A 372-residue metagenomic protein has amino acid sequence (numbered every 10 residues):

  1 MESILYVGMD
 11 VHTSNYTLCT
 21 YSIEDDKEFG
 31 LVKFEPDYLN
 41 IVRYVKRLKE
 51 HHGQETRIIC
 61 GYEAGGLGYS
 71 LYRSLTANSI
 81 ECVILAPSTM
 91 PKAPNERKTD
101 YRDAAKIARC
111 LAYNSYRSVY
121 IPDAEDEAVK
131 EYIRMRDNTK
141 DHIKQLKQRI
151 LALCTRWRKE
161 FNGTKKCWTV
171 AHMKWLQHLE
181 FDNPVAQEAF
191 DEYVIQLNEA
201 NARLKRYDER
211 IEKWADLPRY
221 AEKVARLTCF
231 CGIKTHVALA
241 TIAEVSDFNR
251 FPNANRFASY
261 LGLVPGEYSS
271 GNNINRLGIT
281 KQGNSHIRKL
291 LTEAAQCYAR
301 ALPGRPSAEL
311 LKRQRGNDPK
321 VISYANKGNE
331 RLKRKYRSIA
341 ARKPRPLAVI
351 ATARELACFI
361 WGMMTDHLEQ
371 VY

Functional and structural regions predicted by a protein language model:
M1-F181: Phosphate- and other anionic-substrate recognition elements at nucleic-acid/protein interfaces
C60, I107, T139, A200 (+3 more regions): A residue-level signal for conserved active-site and pocket-lining positions in enzyme catalytic cores
L111, I133, L227, T241 (+5 more regions): Short alpha-helical scaffolding segments that buttress acidic/His motifs in well-ordered protein cores
N114-R117, L146-K147, S246-R250, C297-P306 (+1 more regions): Short helix-capping/linker segments at secondary-structure and domain boundaries
E125, K166, F190-L197, W214-A221 (+3 more regions): Conserved phosphate/pyrophosphate-binding and hydrolysis machinery centered on Walker-type P-loop NTPases, extending
D137-R226, R315-D318: Glycine-rich, often acidic, oxyanion-interacting loops/wings at catalytic, nucleic-acid, or phospho-protein interfaces
R226-C229, T235, A240-A341: Phosphate-backbone recognition surface of nucleic-acid-processing proteins
R334-Y372: Basic, amphipathic alpha-helical segments enriched in Lys/Arg and hydrophobic/aromatic residues
